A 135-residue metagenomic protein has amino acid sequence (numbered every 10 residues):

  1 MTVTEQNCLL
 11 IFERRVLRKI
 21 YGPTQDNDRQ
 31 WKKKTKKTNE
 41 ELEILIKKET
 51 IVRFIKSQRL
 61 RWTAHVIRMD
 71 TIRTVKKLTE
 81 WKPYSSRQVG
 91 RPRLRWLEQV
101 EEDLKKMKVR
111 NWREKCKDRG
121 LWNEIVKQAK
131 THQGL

Functional and structural regions predicted by a protein language model:
M1-L135: Short linear motifs embedded in intrinsically disordered, charge-biased segments
